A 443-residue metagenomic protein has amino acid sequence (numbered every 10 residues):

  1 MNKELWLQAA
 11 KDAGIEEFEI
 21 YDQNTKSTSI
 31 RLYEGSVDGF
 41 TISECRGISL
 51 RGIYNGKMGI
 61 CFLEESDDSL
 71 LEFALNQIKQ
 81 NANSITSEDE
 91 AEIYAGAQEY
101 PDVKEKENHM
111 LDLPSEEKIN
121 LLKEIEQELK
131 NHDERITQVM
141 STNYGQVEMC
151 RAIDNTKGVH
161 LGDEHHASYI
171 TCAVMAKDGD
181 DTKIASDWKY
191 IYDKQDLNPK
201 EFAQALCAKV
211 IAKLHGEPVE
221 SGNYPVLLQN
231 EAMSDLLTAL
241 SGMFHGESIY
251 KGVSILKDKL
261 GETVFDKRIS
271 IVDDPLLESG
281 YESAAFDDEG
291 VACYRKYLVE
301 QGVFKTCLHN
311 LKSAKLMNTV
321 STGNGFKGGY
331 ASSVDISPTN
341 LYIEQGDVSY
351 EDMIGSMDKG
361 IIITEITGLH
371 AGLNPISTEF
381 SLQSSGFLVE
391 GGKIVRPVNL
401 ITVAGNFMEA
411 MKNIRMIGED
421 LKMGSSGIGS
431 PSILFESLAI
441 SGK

Functional and structural regions predicted by a protein language model:
M1-V291, E300-V303, G391-K393, G429-K443: Active-site bordering "gate/hinge" segments that shape substrate access to catalytic or cofactor-binding pockets
K259-K443: Dual-mode signal for accessory low-complexity, basic/Gly-rich regions
